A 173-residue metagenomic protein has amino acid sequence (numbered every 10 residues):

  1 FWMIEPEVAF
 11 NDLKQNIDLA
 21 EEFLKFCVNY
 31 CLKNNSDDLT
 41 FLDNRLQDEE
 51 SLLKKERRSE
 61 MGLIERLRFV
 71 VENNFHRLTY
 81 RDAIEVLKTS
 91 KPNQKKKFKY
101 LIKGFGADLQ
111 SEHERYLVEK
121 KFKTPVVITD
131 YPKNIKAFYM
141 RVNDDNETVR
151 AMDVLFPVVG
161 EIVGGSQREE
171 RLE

Functional and structural regions predicted by a protein language model:
F1-F10, A151-P157: Residues forming anionic-ligand binding surfaces in small-molecule and nucleic-acid pockets of primarily soluble enzymes
E7-L19: Catalytic palm subdomain of template-directed nucleic-acid polymerases, centered on the conserved carboxylate motif
N11, Y131, Q167: An acidic- and aromatic-residue-enriched active-site/binding cleft used to recognize and process polar
K14, K136-Y139, V163-G164: Short helix/loop capping segments that flank catalytic or ligand/cofactor-binding pockets
N16-A20, T79, R171: Hydrophobic (often cysteine-bearing) scaffold residues that line and stabilize catalytic clefts of nucleotide/cofactor
E22-L155: Metal-assisted phosphate- and nucleotidyl-transfer catalytic regions
V158-E173: Extended C-terminal subregions enriched in glycine
